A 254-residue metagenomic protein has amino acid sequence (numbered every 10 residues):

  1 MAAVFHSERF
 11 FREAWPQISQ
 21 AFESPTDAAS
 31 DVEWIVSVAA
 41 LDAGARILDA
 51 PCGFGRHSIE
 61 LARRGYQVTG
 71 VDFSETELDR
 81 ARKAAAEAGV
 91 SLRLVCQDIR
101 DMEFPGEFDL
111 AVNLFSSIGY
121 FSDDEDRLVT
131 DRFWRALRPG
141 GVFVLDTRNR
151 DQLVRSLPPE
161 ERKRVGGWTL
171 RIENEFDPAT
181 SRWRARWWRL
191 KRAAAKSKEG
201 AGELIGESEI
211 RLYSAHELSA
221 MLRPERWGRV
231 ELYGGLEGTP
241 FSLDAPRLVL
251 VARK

Functional and structural regions predicted by a protein language model:
M1-A45: Conserved class I S-adenosyl-L-methionine
G44-G53: Conserved class I S-adenosyl-L-methionine
R56-D101: Class I SAM-dependent methyltransferase SAM/SAH-binding core
E103-L110: A short acidic, Gly/Pro-enriched loop at the edge of an enzyme's catalytic core that lines a small-molecule cofactor
L114-F115: Residues lining the SAM
D124, G140, V144-M221: SAM-dependent methyltransferase
R127-P139: A short glycine-rich, Lys/Arg-flanked "PGG" loop and its adjoining helix->strand segment in the class I
Y213-K254: C-terminal lobe and adjacent flexible extensions of AdoMet/dcAdoMet transferase-like proteins
